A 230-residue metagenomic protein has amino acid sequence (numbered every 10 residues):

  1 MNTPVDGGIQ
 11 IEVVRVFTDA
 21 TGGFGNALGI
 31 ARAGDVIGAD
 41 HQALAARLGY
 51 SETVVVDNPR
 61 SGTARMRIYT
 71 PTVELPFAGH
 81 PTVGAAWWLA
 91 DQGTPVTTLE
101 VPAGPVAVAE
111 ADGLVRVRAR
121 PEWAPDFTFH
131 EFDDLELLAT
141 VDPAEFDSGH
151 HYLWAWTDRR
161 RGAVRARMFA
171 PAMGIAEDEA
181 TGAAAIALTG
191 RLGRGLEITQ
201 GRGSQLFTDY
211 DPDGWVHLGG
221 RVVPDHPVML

Functional and structural regions predicted by a protein language model:
M1-L230: Active-site proximal loop and beta-alpha junction motif in alpha/beta enzyme cores
